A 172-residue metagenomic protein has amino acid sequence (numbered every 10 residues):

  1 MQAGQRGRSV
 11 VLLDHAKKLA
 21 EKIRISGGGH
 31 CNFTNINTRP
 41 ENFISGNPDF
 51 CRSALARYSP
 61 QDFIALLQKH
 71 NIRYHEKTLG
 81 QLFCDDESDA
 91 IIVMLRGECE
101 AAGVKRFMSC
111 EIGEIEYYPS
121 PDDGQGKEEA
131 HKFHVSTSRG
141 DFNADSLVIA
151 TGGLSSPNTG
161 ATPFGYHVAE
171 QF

Functional and structural regions predicted by a protein language model:
Q2-A3, I23, L147, V168: Hydrophobic/aromatic ligand-binding patch that stacks against planar heteroaromatic rings of cofactors or nucleotides
G4-G28: Glycine-rich FAD pyrophosphate-binding loop
R6-R8, H70, A102, F172: Conserved dinucleotide-binding and phosphotransfer motif residues
R8-V11, Y74, L147: Hydrophobic anchor at the start of a short beta-strand that flanks the dinucleotide cofactor-binding loop
G28-T78: Glycine-rich active-site loop/strand segments that organize a redox cofactor
C51-S59, T78-G97, F107, S156-F164: Short beta-strand to alpha-helix junction loop
H75-L79, V148-T151: Short beta-strands and strand-loop turn motifs
M94-F172: Predominantly flavin-linked oxidoreductase catalytic cores and closely associated redox partners
